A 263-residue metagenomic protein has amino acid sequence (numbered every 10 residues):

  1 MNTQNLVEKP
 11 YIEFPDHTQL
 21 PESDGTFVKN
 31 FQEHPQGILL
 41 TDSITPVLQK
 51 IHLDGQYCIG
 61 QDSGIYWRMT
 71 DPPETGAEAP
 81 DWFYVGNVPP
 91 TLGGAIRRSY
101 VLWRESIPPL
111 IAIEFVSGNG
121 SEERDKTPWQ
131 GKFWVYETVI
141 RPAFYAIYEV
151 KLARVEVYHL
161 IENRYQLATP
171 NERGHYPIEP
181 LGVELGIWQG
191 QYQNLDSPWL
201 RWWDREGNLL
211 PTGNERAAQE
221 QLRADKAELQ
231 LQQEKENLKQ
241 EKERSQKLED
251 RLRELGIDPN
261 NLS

Functional and structural regions predicted by a protein language model:
N2-K29, P46, W67-E74, V85-V139 (+1 more regions): C-terminal interaction segment
N30-F83: Acidic-basic catalytic patches of nuclease active cores, encompassing PD-(D/E)XK and other metal-cofactor nuclease
A143: Short acidic/polar active-site loop segments enriched in Thr and Asp
